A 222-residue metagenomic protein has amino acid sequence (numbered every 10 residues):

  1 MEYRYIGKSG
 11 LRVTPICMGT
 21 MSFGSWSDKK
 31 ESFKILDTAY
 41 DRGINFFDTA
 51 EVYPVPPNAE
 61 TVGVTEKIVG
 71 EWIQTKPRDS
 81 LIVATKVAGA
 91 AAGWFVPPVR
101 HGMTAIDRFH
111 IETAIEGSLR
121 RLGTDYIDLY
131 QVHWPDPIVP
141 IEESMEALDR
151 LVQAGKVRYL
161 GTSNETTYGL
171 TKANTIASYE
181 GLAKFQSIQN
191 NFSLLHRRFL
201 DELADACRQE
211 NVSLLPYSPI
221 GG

Functional and structural regions predicted by a protein language model:
M1-L81, Q153, G221: N-terminal binding-site loop/beta-alpha segment at the start of enzyme catalytic domains that lines or forms
I6, M18, S32, F47 (+9 more regions): Conserved, mostly hydrophobic/aromatic
G7-W26, A84-G102, Y126, Q131: N-terminal small/glycine-rich loop or linker at the start of catalytic domains across soluble metabolic enzymes
L11-I16, R42-N45, P77-L81, G123-D128 (+4 more regions): Short, well-ordered coil/turn segments that N-cap beta-strands
S27, E31, E60-V64, I68 (+2 more regions): Alpha-helix N-cap and loop-to-helix initiation/capping positions
S27-Y40, T104-L122, Y168-T175: Short, acidic/polar
G93-L129, N191, L195-R198: Active-site gating/metal-coordination segments in enzymes
P135-G222: Beta/alpha (TIM)-barrel catalytic core signal, keyed to glycine-rich beta->alpha loops juxtaposed to Asp/Glu that bind
